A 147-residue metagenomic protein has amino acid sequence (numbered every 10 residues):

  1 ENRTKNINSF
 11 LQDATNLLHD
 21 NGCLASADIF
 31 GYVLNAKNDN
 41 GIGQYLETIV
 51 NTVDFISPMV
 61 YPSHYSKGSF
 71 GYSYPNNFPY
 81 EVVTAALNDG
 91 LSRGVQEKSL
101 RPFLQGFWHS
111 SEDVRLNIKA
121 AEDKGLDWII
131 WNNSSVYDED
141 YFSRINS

Functional and structural regions predicted by a protein language model:
E1-K5, G71-N77: Glycine-rich tight-turn/loop motif centered on a GG-T
R3-G43, V83, Q96-H109: Aromatic-lined carbohydrate-recognition surfaces of secreted/lumenal glycan-active proteins
N6-N16, D20, Q44, T48-N51 (+2 more regions): Alpha-helical scaffolding segments of alpha/beta enzyme cores, especially the outer helices of TIM-barrel or partial
Y32, K37-Q44, T48, T52-P75: Flexible internal linker/loop segments at domain or repeat junctions
V53-K67, P79-S147: Substrate-binding cleft of secreted/luminal carbohydrate-active enzymes
